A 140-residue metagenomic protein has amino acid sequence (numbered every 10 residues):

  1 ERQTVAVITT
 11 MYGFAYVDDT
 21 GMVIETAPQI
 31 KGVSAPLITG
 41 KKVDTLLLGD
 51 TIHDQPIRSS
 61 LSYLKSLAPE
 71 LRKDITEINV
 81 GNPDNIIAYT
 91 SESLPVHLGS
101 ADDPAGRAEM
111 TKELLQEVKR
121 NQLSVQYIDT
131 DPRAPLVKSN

Functional and structural regions predicted by a protein language model:
E1-N140: Charged, solvent-exposed interaction patches on well-folded alpha/beta domains that mediate macromolecular contacts
